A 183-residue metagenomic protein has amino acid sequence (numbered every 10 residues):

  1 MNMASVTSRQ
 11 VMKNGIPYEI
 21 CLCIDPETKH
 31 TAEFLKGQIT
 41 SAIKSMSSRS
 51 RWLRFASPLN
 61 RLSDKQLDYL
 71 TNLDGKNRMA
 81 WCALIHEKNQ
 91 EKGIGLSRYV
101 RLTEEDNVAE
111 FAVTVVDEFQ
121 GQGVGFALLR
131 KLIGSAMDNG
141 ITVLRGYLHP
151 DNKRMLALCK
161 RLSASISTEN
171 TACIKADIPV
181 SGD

Functional and structural regions predicted by a protein language model:
M1-D183: Long, contiguous binding/interaction regions
